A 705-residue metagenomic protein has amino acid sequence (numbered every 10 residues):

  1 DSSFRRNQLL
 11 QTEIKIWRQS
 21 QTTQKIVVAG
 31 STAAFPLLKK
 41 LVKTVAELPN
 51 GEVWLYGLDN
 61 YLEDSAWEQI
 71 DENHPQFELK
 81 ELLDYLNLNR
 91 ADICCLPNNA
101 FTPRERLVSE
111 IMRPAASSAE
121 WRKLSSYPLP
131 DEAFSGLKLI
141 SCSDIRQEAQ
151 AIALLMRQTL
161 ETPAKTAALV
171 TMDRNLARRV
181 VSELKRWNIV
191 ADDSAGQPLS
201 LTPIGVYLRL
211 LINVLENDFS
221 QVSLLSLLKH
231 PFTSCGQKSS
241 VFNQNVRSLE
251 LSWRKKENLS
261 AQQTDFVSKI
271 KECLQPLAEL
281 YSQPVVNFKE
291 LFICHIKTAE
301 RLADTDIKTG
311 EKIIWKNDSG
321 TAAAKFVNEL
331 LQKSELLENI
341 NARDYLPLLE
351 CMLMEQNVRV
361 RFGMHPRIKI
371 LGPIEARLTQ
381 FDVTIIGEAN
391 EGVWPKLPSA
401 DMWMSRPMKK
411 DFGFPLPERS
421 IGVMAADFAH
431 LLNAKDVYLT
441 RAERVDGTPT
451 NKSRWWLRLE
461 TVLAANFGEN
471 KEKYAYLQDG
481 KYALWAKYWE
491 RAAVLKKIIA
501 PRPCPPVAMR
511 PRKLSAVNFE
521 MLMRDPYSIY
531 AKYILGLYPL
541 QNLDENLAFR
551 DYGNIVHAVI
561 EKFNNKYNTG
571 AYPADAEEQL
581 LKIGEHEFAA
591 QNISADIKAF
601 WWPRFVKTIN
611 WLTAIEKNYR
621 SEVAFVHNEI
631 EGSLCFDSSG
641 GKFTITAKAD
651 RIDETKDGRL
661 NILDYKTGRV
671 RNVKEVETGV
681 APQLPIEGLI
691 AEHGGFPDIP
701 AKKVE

Functional and structural regions predicted by a protein language model:
D1-G570, L581, E585-Q591, A595 (+1 more regions): Polyanion-engaging groove/track-forming segments
S135, M364-K369, M424, A624-G632 (+1 more regions): Short beta-strand or tight-loop elements that sit immediately N-terminal to catalytic metal-binding acidic residues
V180, W394-L397, Y530-A531, L660-L663 (+2 more regions): Extended hydrophobic-aromatic, low-complexity segments
L353-N357, E616, R620, G688-A691 (+1 more regions): Alpha-helix capping/termination and helix-coil
A376, R419-V437, K674-E705: Metal-dependent nuclease catalytic cores in nucleic-acid-processing enzymes, especially RNase H-like/related
T569-Q579, P697-V704: Short, glycine/acidic-rich hinge or "gate" loops at secondary-structure transitions that mediate conformational
F600-I630: Acidic-basic catalytic patches of nuclease active cores, encompassing PD-(D/E)XK and other metal-cofactor nuclease
H627-F696: Non-catalytic protein-protein interaction segments used by genome-maintenance enzymes to assemble and couple activities
